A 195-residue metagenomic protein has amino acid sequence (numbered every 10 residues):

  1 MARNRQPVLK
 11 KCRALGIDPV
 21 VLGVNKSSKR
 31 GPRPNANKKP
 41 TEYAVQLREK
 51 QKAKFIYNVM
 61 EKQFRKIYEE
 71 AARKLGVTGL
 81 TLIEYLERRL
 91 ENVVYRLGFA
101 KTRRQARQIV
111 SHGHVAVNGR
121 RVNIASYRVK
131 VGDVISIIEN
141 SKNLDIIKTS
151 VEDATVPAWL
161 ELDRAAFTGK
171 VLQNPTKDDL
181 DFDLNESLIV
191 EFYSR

Functional and structural regions predicted by a protein language model:
M1-L97, I124-R195: Ferredoxin-like alpha/beta domains used as RNA- or RNAP-binding modules
A100-R103, I109-V110, V129: Short, well-ordered loop/turn sites that connect or cap secondary structure elements
R104-Q108, R120-A125: Short, surface-exposed recognition loops or helix-turn segments adjacent to catalytic cores
